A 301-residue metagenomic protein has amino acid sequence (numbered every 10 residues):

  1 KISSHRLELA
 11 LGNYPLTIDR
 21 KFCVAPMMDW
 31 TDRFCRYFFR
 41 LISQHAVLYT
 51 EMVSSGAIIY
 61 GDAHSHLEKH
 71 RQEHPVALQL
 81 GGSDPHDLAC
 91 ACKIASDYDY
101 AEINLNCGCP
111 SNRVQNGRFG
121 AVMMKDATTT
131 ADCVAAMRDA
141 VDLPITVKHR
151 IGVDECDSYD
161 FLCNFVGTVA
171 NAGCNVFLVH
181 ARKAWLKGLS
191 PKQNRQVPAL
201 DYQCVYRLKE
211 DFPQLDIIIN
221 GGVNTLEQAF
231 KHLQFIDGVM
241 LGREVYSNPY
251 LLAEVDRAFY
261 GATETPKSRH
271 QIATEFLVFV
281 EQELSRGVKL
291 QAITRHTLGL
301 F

Functional and structural regions predicted by a protein language model:
K1-I18, F22-M28, F34, D132-A135 (+5 more regions): Alpha/beta catalytic cores of nucleotide-metabolism and tRNA/nucleoside-modifying enzymes
S3-G12, M27-Y98: Glycine-rich, positively charged N-terminal anion/phosphate-binding segment
H45-A46, A101, N175, D237: Short acidic/polar active-site loop segments enriched in Thr and Asp
L48-Y49, A77-Q79, N104-N106, T146 (+2 more regions): Conserved beta-strand positions in the central sheet of alpha/beta enzyme cores
E51-S55, I103-N112, A181-W185, G222 (+1 more regions): Glycine-rich phosphate-binding active-site loops on the catalytic face of alpha/beta enzymes
I59-A63, Q115-R118, S158-Y159, L189-K192 (+2 more regions): Short secondary-structure transition/capping segments
H64-K69, A121-M123, C163-N164, R195-Q196 (+1 more regions): Short, hinge-like loop/turn segments at secondary-structure boundaries
A89-F119, A127-L215: Alpha/beta enzyme core
